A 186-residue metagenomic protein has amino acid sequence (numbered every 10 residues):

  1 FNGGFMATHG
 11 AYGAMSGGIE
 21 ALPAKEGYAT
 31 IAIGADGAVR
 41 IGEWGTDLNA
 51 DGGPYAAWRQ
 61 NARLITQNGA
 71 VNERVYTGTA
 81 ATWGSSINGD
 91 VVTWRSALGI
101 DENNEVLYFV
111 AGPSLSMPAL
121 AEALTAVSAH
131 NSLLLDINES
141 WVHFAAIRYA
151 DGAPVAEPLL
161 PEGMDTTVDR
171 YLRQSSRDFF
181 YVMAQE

Functional and structural regions predicted by a protein language model:
F1-E186: Gly/Ser/Thr/Pro-rich low-complexity, intrinsically disordered segments
